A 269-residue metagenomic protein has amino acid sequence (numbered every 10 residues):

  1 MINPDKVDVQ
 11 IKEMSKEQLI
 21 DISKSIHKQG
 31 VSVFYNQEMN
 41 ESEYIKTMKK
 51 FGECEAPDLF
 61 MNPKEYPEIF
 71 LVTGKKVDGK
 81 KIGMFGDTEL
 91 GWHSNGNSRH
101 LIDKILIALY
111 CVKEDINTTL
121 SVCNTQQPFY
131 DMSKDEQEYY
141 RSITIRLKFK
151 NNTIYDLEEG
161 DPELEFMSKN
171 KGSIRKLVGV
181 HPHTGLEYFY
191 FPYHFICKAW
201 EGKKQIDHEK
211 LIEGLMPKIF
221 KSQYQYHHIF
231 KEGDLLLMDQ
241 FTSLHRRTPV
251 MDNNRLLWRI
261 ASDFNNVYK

Functional and structural regions predicted by a protein language model:
M1-E232, F241-K269: Non-heme Fe(II) oxygenase catalytic core, chiefly the N-lobe of the double-stranded beta-helix
